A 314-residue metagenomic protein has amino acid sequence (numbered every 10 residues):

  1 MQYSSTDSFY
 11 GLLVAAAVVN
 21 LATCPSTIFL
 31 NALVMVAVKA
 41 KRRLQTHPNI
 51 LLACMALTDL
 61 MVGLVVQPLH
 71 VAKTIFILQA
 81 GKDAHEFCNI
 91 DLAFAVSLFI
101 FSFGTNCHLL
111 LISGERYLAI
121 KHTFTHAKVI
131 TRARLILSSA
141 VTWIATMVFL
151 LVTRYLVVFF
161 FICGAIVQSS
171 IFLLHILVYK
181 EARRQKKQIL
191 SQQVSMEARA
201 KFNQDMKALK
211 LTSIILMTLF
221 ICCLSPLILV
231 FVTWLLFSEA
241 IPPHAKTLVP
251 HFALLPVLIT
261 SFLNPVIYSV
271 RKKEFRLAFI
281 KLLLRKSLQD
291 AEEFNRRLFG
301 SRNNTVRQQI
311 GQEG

Functional and structural regions predicted by a protein language model:
M1-A16, A72-A95, V152-F159, E197-A198 (+3 more regions): Extracellular loop architecture of rhodopsin-family
M1-L33, E313-G314: Extracellular N-terminal segment of 7TM GPCRs
M1-Y3, R43, R184-M206, E274-G314: Intrinsically disordered regulatory tails of 7TM GPCRs
F9-C24, H47-L111: Extracellular TM2-ECL1-early TM3 structural module of rhodopsin-like
L57-T58, K180-L229: Intracellular effector-coupling site of seven-transmembrane GPCRs, centered on the ICL3-to-TM6 transition
I100-S138: Class A GPCR helix-loop hinge within the 7TM core
C107-G114, L174-L190: Membrane-water interface of transmembrane alpha-helices
A145-K180, P250: Extracellular-loop-to-transmembrane junctions of the mid-late helices
